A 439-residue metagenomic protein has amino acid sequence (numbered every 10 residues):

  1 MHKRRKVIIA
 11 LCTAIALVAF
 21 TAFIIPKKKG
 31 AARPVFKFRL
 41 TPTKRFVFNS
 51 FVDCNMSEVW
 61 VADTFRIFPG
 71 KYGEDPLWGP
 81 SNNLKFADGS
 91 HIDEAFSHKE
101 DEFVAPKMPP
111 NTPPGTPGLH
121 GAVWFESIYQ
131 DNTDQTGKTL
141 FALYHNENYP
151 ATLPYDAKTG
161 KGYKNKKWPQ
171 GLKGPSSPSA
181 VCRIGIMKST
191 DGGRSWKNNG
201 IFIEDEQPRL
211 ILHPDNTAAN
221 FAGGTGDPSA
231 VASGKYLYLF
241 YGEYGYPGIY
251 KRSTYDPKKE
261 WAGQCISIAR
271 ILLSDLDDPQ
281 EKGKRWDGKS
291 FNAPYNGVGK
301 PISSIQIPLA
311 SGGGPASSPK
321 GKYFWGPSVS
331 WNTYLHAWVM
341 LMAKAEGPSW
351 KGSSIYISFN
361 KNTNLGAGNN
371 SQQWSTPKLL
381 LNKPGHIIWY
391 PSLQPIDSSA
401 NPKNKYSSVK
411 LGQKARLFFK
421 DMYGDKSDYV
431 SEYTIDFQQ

Functional and structural regions predicted by a protein language model:
H2-C12: N-terminal Sec-pathway targeting helices
L17-A31: Bacterial Sec-dependent signal peptides at the C-terminal "C-region" and cleavage site
K27-A122, Y129-N216, S233-K322, N332-H386 (+2 more regions): Beta-rich carbohydrate-recognition and catalytic domains
E58, I128, P228-A230, P327-V329 (+1 more regions): Hydrophobic core register within WD40 beta-propeller blades
D215-F221, S392-I396: Short, surface-exposed secondary-structure junctions/capping segments
N220-P228, K320-G326: A Trp-anchored, charged/polar loop motif used as the substrate-binding/catalytic surface of acyl/ester-handling
